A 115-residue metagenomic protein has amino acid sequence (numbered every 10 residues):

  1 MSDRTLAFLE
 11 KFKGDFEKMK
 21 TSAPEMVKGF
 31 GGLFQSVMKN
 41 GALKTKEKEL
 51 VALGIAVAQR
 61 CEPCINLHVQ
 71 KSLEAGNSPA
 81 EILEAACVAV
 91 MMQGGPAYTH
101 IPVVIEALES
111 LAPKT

Functional and structural regions predicted by a protein language model:
M1-E47, T99-T115: Acidic, glycine/proline-rich low-complexity segments that act as flexible tails and inter-domain linkers
G14-S22, A52-A56, L73: A ubiquitous short alpha-helical element
E17, G41, I55, A89 (+1 more regions): Flexible, active-site-adjacent loop/turn segments at secondary-structure boundaries
F30, F34, L50-V57, A85-M92: Short alpha-helical scaffolding segments that buttress acidic/His motifs in well-ordered protein cores
T45-L50, P79-A85: Alpha-helical scaffolds flanking conserved acidic
C61-C64: Short cysteine clusters
L67-P79: Iron-sulfur (Fe-S) cluster-binding segments and ferredoxin-like electron-carrier domains, especially [2Fe-2S]
L83-L108: C-terminal structural segments of small proteins and small subunits
